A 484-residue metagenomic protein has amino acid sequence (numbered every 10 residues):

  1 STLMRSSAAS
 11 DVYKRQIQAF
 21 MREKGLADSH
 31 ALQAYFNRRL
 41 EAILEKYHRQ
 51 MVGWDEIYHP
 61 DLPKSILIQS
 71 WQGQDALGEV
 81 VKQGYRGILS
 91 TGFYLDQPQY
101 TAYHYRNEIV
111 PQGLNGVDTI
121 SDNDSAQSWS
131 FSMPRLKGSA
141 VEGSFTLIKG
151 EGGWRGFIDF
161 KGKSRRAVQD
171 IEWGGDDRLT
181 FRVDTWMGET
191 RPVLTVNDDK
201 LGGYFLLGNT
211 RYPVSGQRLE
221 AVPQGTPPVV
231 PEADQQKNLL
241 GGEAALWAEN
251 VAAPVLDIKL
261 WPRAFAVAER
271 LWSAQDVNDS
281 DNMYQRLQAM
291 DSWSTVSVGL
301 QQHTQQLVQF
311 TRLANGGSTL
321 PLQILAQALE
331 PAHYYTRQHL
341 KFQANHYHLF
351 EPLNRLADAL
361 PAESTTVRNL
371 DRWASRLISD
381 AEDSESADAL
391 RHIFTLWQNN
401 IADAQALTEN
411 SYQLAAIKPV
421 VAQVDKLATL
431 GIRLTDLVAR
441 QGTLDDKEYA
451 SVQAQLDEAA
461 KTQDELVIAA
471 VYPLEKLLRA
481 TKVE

Functional and structural regions predicted by a protein language model:
T2, L26-S29, A253: Alpha-helix N-cap/helix-initiation motif
T2-R5, A9, Y13: Single conserved hydrophobic/aromatic residue that forms the stacking wall/gate of nucleotide- or nucleobase-binding
D11-Q69, Q74-E79: Gly/Pro-rich turn-and-neighbor structural signature
S29-H30, R38, D124-F131: N-terminal-biased segments
Y58-K64, W71-N123, L219-H303, S375-S379: Conserved alpha/beta catalytic core and glycan-binding cleft of carbohydrate-active enzymes
Q127-R218: Central antiparallel beta-sheet cores of small beta-barrel/beta-sandwich binding domains
L240, A244, E249-V255, P262-E484: C-terminal functional modules
